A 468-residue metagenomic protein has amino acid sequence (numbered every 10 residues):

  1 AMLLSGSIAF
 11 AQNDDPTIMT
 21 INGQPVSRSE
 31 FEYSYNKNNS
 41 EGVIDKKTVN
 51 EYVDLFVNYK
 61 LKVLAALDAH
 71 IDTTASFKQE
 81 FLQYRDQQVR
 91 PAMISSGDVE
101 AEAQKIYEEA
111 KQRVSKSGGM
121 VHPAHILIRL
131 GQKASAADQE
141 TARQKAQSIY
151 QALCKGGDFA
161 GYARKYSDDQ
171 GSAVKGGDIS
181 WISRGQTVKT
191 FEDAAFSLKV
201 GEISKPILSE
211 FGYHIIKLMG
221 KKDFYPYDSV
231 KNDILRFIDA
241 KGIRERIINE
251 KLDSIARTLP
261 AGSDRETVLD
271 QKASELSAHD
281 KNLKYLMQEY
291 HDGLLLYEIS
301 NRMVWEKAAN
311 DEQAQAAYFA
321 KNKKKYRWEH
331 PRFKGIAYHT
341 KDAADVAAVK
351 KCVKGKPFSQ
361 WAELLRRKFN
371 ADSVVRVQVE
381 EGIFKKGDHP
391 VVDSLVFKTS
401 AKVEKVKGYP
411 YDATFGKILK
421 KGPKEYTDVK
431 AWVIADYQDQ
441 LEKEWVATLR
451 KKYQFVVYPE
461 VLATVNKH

Functional and structural regions predicted by a protein language model:
A1-P16: Bacterial Sec-dependent N-terminal signal peptides
Q12-V26, E32-H468: Peptidyl-prolyl cis-trans isomerase
